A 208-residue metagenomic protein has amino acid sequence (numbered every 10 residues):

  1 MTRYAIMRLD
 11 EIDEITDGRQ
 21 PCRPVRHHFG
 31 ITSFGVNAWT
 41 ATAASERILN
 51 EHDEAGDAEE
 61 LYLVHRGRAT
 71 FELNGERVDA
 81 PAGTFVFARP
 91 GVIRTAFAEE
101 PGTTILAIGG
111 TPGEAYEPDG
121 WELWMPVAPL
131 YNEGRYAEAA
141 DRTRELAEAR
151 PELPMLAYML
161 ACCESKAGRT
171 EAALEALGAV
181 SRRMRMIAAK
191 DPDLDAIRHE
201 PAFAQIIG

Functional and structural regions predicted by a protein language model:
M1-H52: A short, N-terminal "cap"/entry segment at the start of jelly-roll beta-barrel domains of the cupin/DSBH fold
E54-F71: Short, conserved beta-strand element in jelly-roll/cupin
G75-P90: Short acidic-glycine-tyrosine-enriched beta hairpin
P90-Y116: Ligand-binding loop in jelly-roll beta-barrel domains
